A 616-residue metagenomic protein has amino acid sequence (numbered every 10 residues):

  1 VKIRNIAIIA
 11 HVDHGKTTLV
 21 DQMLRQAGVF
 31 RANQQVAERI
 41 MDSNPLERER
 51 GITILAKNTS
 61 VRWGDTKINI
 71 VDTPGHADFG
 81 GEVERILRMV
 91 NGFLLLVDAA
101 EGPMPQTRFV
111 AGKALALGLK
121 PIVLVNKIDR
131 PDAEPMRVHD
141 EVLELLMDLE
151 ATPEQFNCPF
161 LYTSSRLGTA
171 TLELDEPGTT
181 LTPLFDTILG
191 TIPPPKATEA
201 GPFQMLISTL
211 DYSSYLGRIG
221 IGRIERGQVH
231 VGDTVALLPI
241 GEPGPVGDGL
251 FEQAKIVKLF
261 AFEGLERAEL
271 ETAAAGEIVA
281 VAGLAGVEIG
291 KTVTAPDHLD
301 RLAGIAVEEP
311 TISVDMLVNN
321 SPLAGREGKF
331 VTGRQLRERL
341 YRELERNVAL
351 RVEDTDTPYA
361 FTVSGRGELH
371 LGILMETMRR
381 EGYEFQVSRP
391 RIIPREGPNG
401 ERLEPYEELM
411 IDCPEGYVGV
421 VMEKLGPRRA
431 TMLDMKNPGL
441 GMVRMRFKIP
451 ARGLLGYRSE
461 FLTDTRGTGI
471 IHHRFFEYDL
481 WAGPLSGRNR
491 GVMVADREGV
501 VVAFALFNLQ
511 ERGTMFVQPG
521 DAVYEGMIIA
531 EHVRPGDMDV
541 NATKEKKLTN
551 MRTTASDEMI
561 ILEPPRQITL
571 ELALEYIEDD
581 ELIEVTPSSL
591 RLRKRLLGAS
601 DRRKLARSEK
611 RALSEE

Functional and structural regions predicted by a protein language model:
V1-V97, E101, E141, L210-S213: P-loop NTPase switch module centered on the Walker A-proximal segment
I3-T18, A100-G112, G118-K120, I128 (+11 more regions): Conserved structured catalytic cores and adjacent interaction surfaces of nucleotide-binding/hydrolyzing enzymes
D13, L19, G51, I70-D72 (+18 more regions): Residue-level signature of catalytic and energy-coupling elements of molecular machines, predominantly ATP/GTP-dependent
Q35-R39, L149-L161, P195-L206, P245-F260 (+8 more regions): Interdomain boundary/hinge elements
K120, R130-P193: Canonical P-loop GTPase G-domain recognition
Q204-V314, A324-R326, R490, R497-T549 (+2 more regions): Conserved nucleotide-binding/hydrolysis modules and their immediate coupling elements across P-loop/ASCE NTPase motors
F262, R267-L270, L403, I449 (+3 more regions): Long insertion/accessory domains within large nucleic-acid-processing enzymes
S321-E345, M559, E563: A short, contiguous, amphipathic alpha-helix enriched in charged residues
